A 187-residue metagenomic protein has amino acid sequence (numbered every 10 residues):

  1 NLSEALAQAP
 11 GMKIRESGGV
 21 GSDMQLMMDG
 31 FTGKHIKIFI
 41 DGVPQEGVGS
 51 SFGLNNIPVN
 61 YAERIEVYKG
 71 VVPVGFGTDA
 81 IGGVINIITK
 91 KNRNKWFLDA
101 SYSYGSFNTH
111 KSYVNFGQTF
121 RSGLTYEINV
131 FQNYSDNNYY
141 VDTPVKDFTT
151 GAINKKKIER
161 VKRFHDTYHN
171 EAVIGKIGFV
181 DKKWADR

Functional and structural regions predicted by a protein language model:
S3-P44: Extracytoplasmic beta-strand/coil segments of soluble accessory domains associated with Gram-negative outer-membrane
G19, T78, G105-T109, F164-N170: Transmembrane beta-barrel outer-membrane domains
M24, G83, W96, H110-V114 (+1 more regions): Hydrophobic, lipid-facing positions within transmembrane beta-strands of outer-membrane proteins
D29, Y68, I88, N115-T119 (+1 more regions): Transmembrane beta-barrel domains of outer membrane proteins
K34-H35, E46, V71-G75, S135 (+1 more regions): Short beta-strands and strand-coil junctions in structured, solvent-facing domains, enriched
H35, V43-G70: Short acidic/polar hinge/loop motifs at secondary-structure boundaries that mediate gating or recognition
V59-S101: A beta-strand signature from Gram-negative outer-membrane beta-barrel systems, especially the internal plug domain
N94, S103, T119-R187: Periplasmic-side early beta-strands and strand-to-turn transitions of outer-membrane beta-barrels
